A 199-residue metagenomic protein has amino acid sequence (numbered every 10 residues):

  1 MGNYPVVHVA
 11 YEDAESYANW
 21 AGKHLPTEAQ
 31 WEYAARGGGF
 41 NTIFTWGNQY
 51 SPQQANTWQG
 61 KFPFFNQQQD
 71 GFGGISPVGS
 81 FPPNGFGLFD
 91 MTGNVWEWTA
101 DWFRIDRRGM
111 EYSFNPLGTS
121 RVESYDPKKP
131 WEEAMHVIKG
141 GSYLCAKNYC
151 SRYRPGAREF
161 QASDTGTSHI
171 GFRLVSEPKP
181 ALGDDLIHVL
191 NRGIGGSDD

Functional and structural regions predicted by a protein language model:
M1-P155, E159, G183, L190: Functional-site microenvironments in short loops/helix caps that host divalent-cation chemistry
W131, T165-T167: Short coil/turn motifs at beta-sheet boundaries
T167-L182: Short, structured beta-strand segments at or near domain termini in extracellular proteins/domains
S176-P178, H188-S197: Pro/Ala/Gly-rich low-complexity, hydrophilic intrinsically disordered segments
